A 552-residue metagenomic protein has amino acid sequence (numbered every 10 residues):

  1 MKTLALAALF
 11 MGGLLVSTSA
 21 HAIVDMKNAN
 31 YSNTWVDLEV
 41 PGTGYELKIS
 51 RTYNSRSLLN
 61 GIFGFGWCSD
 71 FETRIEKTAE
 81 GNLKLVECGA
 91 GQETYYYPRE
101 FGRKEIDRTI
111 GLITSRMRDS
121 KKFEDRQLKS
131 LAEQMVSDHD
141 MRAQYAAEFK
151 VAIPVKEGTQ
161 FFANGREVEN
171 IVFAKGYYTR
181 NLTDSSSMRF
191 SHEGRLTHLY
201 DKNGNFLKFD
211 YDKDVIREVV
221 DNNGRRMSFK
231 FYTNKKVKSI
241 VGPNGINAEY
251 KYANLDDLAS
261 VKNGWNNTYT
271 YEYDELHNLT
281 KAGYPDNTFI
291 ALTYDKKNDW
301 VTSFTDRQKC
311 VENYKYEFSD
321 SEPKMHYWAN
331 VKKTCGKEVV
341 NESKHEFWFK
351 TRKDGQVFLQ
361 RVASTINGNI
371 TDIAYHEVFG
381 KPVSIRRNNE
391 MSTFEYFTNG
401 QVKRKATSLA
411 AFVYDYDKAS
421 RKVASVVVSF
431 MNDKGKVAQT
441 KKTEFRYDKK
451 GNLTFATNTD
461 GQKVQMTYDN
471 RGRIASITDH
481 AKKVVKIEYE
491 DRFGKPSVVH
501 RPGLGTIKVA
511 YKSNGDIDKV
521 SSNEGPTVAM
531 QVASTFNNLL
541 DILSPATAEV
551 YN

Functional and structural regions predicted by a protein language model:
M1-A7: Bacterial N-terminal signal peptides that target proteins for export
A20-V24: Boundary at the C-terminal end of the N-terminal hydrophobic targeting segment
D25-K27, I49, N82-V86, Q92-I106 (+1 more regions): Extended charged/polar low-complexity repeat regions
Y31-N60: N-terminal targeting signals for Sec/Tat export/insertion, comprising classic cleavable signal peptides
Y31-V36, C68-D70, T78-G81: Short alpha-helical segments and helix-capping/turn motifs at coil-helix boundaries
I62-C68, R99-F101: Short Gly/aromatic-enriched secondary-structure transition segments
